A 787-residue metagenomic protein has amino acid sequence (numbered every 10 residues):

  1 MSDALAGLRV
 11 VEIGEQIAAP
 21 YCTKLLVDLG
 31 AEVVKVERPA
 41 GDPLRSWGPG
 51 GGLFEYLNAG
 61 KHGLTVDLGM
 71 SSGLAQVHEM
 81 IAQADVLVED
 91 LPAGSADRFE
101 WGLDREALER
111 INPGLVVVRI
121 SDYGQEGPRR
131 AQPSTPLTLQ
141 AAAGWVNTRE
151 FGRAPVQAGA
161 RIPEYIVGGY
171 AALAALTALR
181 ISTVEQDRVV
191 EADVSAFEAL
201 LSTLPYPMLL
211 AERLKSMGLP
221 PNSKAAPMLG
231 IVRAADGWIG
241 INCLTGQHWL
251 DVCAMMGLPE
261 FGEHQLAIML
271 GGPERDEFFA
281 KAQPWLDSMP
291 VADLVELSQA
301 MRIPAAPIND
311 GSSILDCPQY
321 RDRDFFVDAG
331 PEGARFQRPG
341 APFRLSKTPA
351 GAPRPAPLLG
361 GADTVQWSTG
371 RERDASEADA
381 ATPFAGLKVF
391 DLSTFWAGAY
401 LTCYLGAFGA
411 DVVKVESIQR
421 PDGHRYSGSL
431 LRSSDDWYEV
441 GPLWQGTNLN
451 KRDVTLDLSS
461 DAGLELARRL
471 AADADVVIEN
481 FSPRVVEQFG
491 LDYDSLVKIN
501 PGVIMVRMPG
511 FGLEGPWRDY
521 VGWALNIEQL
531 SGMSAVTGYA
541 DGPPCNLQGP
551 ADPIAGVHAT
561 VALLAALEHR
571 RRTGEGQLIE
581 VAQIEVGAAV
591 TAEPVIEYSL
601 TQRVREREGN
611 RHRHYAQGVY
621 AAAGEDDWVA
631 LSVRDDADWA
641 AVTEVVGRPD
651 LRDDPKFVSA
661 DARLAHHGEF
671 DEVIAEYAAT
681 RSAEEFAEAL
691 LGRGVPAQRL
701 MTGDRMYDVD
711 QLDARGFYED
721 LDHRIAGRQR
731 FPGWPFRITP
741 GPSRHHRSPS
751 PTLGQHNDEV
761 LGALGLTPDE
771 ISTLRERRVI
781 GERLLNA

Functional and structural regions predicted by a protein language model:
M1-D187, K281, A292, A329 (+5 more regions): N-terminal helix-loop segment corresponding to the beta1-alpha1 unit of nucleotide/adenylate-binding folds
M1-R9, R233, G311-D391, Y615 (+2 more regions): Terminal low-complexity tails and localization/encapsulation signals of metabolic enzymes
V33, Q299-S313, V412-V415, L691-R705 (+1 more regions): Short, well-structured beta-strand/strand-turn elements
A40, D122-G124, A196-L201, D236 (+8 more regions): Glycine-rich beta-alpha junction loops
L103, L258, Y320, L491 (+4 more regions): Helix N-cap/coil-helix junction residues
Q125, R153-I162, T183-L200, G218-K224 (+5 more regions): Conserved Rossmann-fold dehydrogenase catalytic segment
A178-L219, P307, G311, A566-R607 (+1 more regions): Substrate-binding/catalytic subdomain of NAD(P)-dependent oxidoreductase enzymes
S223, P227-M301, A305, A616-R693 (+1 more regions): Aromatic-enriched alpha-helical interface/lid elements that frame and gate functional surfaces
